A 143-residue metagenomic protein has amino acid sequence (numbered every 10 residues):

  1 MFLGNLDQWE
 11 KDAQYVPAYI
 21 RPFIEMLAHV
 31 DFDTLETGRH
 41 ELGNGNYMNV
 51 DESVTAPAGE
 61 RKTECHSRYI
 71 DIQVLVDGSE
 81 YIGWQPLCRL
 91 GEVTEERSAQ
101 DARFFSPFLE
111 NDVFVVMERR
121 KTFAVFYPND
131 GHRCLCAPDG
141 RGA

Functional and structural regions predicted by a protein language model:
M1-V50, K62-C65: A short, N-terminal "cap"/entry segment at the start of jelly-roll beta-barrel domains of the cupin/DSBH fold
A13, Y19-I24, E92-R103, R120: Compositionally biased, non-globular sequence tracts
T37-P57, E64, R68-D77, G83-Q85: A short glycine-rich, His/Asp/Glu-containing loop-to-beta-strand
V50-R68, S98-D112, D130-R133: Short acidic (Asp/Glu) patches
S67-E80, P86-C88, E95-F108: Short, conserved beta-strand element in jelly-roll/cupin
I72, F123-V125, R141-A143: A short hydrophobic beta-strand segment most commonly corresponding to one strand of the jelly-roll/cupin
W84-P86, L135-P138: A short secondary-structure junction signal
V116-A137: Conserved metal-binding segment of the jelly-roll/cupin
